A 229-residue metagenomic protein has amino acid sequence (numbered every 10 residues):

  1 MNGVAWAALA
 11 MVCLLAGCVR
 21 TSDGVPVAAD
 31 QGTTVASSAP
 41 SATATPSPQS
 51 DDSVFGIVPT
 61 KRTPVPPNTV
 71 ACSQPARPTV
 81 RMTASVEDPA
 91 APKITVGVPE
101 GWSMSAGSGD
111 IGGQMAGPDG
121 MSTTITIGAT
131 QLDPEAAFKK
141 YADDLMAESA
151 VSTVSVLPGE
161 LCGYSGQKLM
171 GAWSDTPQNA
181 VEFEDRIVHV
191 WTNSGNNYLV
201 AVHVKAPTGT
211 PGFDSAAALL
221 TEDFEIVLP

Functional and structural regions predicted by a protein language model:
M1-I111, K205-P229: N-terminal targeting sequences that direct proteins away from the cytosol to non-cytosolic compartments
A84, G128-A129, V156-G159: Beta-strand-rich interaction surfaces with strong enrichment in secreted/lumenal proteins
G97-G101, G117-M121, C162-Y164, W191-Y198: Short, solvent-exposed coil/turn segments at beta-strand boundaries
D110-M115, A180-E184: Beta-strand acidic-aromatic groove motif in beta-rich domains, primarily in extracellular
Q114-F138: A short acidic-to-branched-hydrophobic micro-motif
Q131-S152: Short, solvent-exposed recognition patches
L145-S194: Signature of long, low-cysteine stretches enriched in small and polar/charged residues
N196-A206: Short, well-ordered beta-strand elements
